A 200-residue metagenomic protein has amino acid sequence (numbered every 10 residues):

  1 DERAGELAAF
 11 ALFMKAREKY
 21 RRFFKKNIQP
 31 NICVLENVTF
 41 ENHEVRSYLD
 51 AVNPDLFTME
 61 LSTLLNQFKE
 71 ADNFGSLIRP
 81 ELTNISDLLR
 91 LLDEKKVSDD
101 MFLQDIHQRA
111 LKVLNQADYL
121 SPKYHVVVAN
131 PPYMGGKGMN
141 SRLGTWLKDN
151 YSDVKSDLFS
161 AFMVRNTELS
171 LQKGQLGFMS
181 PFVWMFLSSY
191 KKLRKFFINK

Functional and structural regions predicted by a protein language model:
D1-K200: SAM-dependent methyltransferase catalytic region
